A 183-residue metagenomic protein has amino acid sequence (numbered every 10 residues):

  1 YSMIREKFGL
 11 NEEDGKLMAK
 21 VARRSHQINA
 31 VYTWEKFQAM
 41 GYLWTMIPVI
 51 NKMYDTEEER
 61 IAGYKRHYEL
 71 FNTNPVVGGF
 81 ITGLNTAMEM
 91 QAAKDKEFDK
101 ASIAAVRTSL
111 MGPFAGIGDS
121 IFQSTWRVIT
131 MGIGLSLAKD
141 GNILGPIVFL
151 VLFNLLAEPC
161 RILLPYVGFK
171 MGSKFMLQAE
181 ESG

Functional and structural regions predicted by a protein language model:
Y1-D99: Soluble N-terminal domains of membrane-associated systems
V21, V31, V49, V76-V77 (+4 more regions): Extended aliphatic helical segments
G41, F80-G83, E89, G112 (+2 more regions): Glycine-centered flexibility motif
Y42, R66, F80, L84-A87 (+5 more regions): Solvent-exposed, non-transmembrane amphipathic alpha-helical segments
H67-N74, P113-S124, S182: Loop-to-transmembrane-helix entry motif
E89, K94-P113, F175-G183: Short membrane-interface loop/juxtamembrane segments of multi-pass integral membrane proteins
A101-S136: Transmembrane alpha-helical segments and their cytosolic interface motifs in multi-pass membrane proteins
T125, I129, S136-G183: Membrane-embedded alpha-helical modules
